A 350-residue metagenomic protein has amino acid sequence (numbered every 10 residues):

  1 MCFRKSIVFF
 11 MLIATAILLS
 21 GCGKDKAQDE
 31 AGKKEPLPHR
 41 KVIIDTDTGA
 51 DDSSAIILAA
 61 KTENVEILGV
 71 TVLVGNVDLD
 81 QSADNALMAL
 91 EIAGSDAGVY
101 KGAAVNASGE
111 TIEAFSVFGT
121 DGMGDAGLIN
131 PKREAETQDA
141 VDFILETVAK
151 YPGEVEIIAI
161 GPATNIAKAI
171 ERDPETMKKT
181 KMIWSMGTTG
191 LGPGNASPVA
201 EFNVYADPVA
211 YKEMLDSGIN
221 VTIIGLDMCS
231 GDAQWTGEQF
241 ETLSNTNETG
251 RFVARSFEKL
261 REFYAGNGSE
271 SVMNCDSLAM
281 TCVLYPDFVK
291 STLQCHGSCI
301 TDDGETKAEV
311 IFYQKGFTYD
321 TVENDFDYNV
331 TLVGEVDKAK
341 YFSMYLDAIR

Functional and structural regions predicted by a protein language model:
M1-F9: Bacterial N-terminal signal peptides that target proteins for export
L18-G21: C-terminal motif of bacterial Sec signal peptides marking the signal peptidase cleavage site
G23-D25: Bacterial signal peptide processing site
D29-R40, L58-I67, Y205, V209 (+1 more regions): Conformational coupling and interaction surfaces
E35-T46, A50-M88, G127-S230: Active-site histidine-anchored catalytic micro-motif
A89, A93-Y100: A glycine-rich helix N-cap at a beta->alpha junction
V99, M214, M280: A residue-level signal for conserved active-site and pocket-lining positions in enzyme catalytic cores
Y100-P131: Surface-exposed loop and adjacent secondary-structure segments within mature catalytic domains
